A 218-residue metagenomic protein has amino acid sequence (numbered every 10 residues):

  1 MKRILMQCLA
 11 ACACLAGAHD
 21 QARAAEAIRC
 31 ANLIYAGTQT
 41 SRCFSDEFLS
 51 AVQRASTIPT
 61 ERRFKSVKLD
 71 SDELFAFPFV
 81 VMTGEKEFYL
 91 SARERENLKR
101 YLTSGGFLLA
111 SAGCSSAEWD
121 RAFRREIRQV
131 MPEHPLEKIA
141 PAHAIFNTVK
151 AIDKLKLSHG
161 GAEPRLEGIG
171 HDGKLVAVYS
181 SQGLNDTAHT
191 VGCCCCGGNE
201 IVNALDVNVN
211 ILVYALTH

Functional and structural regions predicted by a protein language model:
M1-C8: Bacterial N-terminal signal peptides that target proteins for export
C14-Q21: C-terminal segment of classical bacterial N-terminal signal peptides
Q21-F79, T83-K86, L184-N185, V191-H218: Aromatic-Pro/Gly-enriched surface loop or interdomain linker that acts as a lid/target-recognition segment
A24-A25, D72-A76, Y101-T103, G168-G173: Extracellular/periplasmic catalytic domains that process cell-envelope and extracellular macromolecules
E26-R29, A36, C43-S45, A117-V191 (+1 more regions): An acidic, glycine-rich "communication" segment
Q53-T57, T103-F107, R128-P132, L216-T217: Sec-exported extracytoplasmic/periplasmic mature domains
R63-L69, S91-N97, G161-R165: Alpha-helical scaffolding within the catalytic cores of extracellular/periplasmic polymer-degrading hydrolases
F79-D120: Short alpha-beta junction capping motif
